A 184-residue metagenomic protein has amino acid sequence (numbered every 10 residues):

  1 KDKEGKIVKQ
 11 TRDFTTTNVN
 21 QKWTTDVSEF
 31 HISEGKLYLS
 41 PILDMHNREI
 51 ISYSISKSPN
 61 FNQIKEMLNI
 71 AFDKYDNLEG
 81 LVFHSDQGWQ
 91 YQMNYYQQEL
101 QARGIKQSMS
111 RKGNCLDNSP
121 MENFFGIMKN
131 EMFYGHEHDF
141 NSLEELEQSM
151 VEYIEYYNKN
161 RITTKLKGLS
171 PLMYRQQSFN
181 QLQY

Functional and structural regions predicted by a protein language model:
K1-V19, N114, L172-F179: Basic, flexible linker segments flanking DNA-binding modules in nucleic acid-interacting mobile-element proteins
Q10, Q21-F30: Two-metal-ion RNase H-like nuclease active-site motif
H31, Y53-D76: Active-site beta-loop-alpha junctions of metal-dependent nucleic acid enzymes, especially the RNase H-like/DDE
I32-Y38: Short, flexible loop/turn motifs enriched in small residues
D44-M45: Short, acidic, Ser/Thr-enriched surface-loop or helix-capping motifs
E49-I50: Hydrophobic "anchor" residues
S85-Q87, M93-N94, M109-K129, E144-E147 (+1 more regions): RNase H-like two-metal-ion nuclease catalytic core shared by retroviral integrases and related mobile-element nucleases
Q101-I105, I127-Y184: C-terminal domain-tail junction helix/linker
